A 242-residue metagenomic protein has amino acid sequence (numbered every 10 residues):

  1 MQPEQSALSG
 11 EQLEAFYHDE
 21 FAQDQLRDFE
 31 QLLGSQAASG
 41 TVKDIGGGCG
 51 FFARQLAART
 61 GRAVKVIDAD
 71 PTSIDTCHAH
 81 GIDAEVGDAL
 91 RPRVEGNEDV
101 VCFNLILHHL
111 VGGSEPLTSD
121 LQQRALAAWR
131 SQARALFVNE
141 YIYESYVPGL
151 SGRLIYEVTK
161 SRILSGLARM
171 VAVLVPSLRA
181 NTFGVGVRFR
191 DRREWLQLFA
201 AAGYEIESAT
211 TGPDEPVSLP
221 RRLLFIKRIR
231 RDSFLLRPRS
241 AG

Functional and structural regions predicted by a protein language model:
Q2-D28, L32: Class I SAM-dependent methyltransferase Rossmann-like catalytic core, especially the SAM/SAH-binding loop
S39-G48: Conserved class I S-adenosyl-L-methionine
C49-R91: Class I SAM-dependent methyltransferase SAM/SAH-binding core
F52, N139-A202, I206-V217: C-terminal alpha-helical "lid/dimerization" subdomain adjacent to the S-adenosyl-L-methionine
C102: A conserved beta-strand element that flanks and buttresses the S-adenosyl-L-methionine
L105-H109: Active-site recognition of the HExxH zinc-binding catalytic motif
L110-A128: A short, conserved alpha-helix within the catalytic core of class I
L219-G242: Core SAM-dependent methyltransferase catalytic element
